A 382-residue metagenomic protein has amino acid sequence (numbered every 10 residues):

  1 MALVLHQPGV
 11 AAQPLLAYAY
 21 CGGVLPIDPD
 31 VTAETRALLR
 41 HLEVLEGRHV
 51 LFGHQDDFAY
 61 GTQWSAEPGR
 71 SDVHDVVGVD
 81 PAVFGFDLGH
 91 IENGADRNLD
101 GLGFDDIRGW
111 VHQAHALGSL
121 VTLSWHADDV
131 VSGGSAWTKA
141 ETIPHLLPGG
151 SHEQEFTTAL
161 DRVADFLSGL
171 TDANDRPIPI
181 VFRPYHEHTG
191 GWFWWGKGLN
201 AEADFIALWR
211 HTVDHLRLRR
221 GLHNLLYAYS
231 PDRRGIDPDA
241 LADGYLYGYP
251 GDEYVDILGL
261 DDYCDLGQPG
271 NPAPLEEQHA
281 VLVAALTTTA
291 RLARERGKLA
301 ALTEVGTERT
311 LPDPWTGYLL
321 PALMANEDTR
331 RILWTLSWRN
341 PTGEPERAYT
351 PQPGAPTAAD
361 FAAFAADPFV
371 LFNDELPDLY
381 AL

Functional and structural regions predicted by a protein language model:
M1-P14: Secretory targeting and sorting signals
Q13-V83, G89, N98-G101, E375-L382: N-terminal module-boundary/linker segments of secreted carbohydrate-active enzymes
A37, W64-V73, D105-G109, D165-F166 (+3 more regions): Alpha-helical scaffolding within the catalytic cores of extracellular/periplasmic polymer-degrading hydrolases
V50-H54, P81-L88, L120-W125, I180-P184 (+4 more regions): Structural recognition of the beta-strand scaffold that forms the well-ordered cores of secreted hydrolase catalytic
V50-Q55, K298-L382: Substrate-binding cleft of secreted/luminal carbohydrate-active enzymes
H54, R183-P184, W209, V213-A242 (+2 more regions): Aromatic-lined carbohydrate-recognition surfaces of secreted/lumenal glycan-active proteins
G89-L218, L222: Substrate-binding cleft of extracellular glycoside hydrolase catalytic domains
G248-L311, A365-E375: Glycoside hydrolase catalytic-domain groove-lining segments
